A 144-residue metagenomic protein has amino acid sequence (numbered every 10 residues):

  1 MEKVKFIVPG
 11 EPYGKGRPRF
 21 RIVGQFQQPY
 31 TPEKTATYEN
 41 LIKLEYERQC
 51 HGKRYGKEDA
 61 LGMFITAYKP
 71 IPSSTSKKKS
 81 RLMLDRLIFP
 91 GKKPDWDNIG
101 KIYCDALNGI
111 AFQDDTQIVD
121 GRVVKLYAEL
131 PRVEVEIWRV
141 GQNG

Functional and structural regions predicted by a protein language model:
M1-G144: Acidic, proline/glycine-enriched N-terminal capping motif
